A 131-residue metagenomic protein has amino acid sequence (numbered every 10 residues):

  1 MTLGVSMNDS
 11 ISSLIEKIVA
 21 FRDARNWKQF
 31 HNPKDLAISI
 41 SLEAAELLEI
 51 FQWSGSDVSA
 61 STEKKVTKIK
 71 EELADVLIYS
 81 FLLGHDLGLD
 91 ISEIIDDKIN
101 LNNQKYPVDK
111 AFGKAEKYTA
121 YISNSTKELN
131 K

Functional and structural regions predicted by a protein language model:
T2-L73, L77-K131: Flexible "arm" and connector segments at domain edges
